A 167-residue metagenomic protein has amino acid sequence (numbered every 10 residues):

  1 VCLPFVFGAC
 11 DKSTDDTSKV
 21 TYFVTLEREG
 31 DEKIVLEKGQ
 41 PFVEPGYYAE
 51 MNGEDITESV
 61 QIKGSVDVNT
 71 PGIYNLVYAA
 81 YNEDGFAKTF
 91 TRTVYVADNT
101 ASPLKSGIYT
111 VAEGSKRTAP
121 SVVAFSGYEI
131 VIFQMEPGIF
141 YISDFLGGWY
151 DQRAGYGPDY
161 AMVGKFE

Functional and structural regions predicted by a protein language model:
F5-A9: C-terminal motif of bacterial Sec signal peptides marking the signal peptidase cleavage site
D11, Y22-E54, E136, L146: Solvent-exposed, low-complexity, repeat-rich "mucin-like" stalks and linkers
D11-L36, F90, A97-V111: Extracellular interdomain linkers/hinges and stalk-like, low-complexity segments in secreted or single-pass
T25, G46, N75-V77, I108: Beta-strand secondary-structure signal
V35, Y48, Q61, A79 (+3 more regions): Generic structural detector for well-ordered beta-strands
G53-K88, R92, V96-A97: Serine/threonine-rich, repeat-prone extracellular segments and beta-strand-based repeat modules of secreted/surface
T100-E167: Ser/Thr/Gly/Pro-rich, low-complexity flexible regions
